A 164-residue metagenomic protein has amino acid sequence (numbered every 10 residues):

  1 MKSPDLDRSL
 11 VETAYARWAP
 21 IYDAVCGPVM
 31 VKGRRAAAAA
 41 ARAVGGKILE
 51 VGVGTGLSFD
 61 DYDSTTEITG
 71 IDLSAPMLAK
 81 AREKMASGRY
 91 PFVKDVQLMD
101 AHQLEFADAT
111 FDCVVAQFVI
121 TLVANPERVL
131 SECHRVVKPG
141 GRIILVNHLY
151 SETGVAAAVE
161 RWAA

Functional and structural regions predicted by a protein language model:
M1-R17: N-terminal, positively charged/glycine-rich alpha-helical extensions of SAM-dependent methyltransferases
P28-G45: Conserved alpha-helix/loop element of class I SAM-dependent methyltransferases that forms part of the SAM/SAH-binding
K47, E67, G140-R142: Short glycine-centered segments of the SAM/dcSAM-binding site in methyltransferase folds
L49-Q103: Class I SAM-dependent methyltransferase SAM/SAH-binding core
H102-C113: A short acidic, Gly/Pro-enriched loop at the edge of an enzyme's catalytic core that lines a small-molecule cofactor
C113-N125: A short SAM/SAH-binding and catalytic strip from SAM-dependent methyltransferases
E127-P139: A short glycine-rich, Lys/Arg-flanked "PGG" loop and its adjoining helix->strand segment in the class I
I144-A164: Conserved class I S-adenosyl-L-methionine
